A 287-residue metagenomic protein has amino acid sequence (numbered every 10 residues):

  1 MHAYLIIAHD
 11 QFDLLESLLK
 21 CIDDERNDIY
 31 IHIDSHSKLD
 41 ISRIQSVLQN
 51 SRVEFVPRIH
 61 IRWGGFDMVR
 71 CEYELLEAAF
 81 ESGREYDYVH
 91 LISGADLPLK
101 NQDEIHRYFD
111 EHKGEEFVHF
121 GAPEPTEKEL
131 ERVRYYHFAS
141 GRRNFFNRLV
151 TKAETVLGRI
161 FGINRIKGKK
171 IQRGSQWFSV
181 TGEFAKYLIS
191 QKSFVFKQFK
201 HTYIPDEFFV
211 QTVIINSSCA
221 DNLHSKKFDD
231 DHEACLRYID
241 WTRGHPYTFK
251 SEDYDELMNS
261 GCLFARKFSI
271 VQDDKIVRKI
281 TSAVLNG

Functional and structural regions predicted by a protein language model:
M1-G287: ER/Golgi luminal nucleotide-sugar-dependent glycosyltransferases, focusing on the catalytic module
